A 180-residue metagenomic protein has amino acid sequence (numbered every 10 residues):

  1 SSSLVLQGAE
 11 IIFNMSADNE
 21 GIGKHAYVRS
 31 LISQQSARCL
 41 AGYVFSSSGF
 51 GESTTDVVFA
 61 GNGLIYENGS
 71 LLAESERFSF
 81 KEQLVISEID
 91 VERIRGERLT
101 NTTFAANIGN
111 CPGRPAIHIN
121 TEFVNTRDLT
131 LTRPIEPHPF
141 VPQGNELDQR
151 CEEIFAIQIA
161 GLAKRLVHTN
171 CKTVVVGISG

Functional and structural regions predicted by a protein language model:
S1-S179: Enzyme catalytic cores with a strong preference for nitrogen-chemistry domains
